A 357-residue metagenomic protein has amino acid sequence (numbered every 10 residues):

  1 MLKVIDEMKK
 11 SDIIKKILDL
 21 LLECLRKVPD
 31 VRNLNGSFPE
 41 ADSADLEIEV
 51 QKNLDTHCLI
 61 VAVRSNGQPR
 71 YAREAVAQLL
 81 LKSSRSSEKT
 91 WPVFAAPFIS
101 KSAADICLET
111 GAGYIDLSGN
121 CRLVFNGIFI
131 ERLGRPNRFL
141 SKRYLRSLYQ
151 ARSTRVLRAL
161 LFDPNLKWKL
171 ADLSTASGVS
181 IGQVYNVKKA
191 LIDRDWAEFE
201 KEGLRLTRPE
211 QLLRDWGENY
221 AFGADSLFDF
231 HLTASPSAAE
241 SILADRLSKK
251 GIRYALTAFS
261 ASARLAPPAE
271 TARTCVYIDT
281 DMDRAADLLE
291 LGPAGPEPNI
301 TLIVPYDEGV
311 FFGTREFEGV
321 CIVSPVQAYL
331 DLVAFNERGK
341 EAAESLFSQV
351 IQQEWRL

Functional and structural regions predicted by a protein language model:
M1, F38-D45, K52, A171 (+1 more regions): C-terminal regulatory/effector modules of DNA-binding transcriptional regulators
M1-F38: Acidic-basic catalytic patches of nuclease active cores, encompassing PD-(D/E)XK and other metal-cofactor nuclease
E49-I60: Active-site beta-strand-loop-beta-strand hairpin of nuclease catalytic cores that positions key catalytic residues
R64-D116: Catalytic cores of nucleic-acid endonucleases
G67, F129-R155: Short alpha-helical segments that sit at the start of domains
E109-R122, I128-R132, N137: A short alpha->loop->secondary-structure connector
V156-G217: Loop-centered beta-sheet repeat module
G223-E308: Short gly/ser-rich loop at a beta-strand->alpha-helix junction or flexible surface loop bordering the NTP-binding
